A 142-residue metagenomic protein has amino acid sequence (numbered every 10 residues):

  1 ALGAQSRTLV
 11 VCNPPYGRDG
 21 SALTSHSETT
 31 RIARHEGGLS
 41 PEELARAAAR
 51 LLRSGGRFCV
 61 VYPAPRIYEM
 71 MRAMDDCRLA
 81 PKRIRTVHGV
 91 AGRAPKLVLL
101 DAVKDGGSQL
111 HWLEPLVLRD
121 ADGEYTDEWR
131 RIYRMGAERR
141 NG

Functional and structural regions predicted by a protein language model:
A1-L2: Short loop/turn elements that flank and shape the SAM/SAH-binding pocket of Class I
Q5-L9, P14-E43, A47: Mobile active-site "lid"/loop adjacent to the S-adenosyl-L-methionine
S6, G20, E36, E43 (+5 more regions): Solvent-exposed, flexible loop/coil residues
N13-Y16, A64, G106: Short, flexible active-site-adjacent loop segments at beta-strand->alpha-helix junctions, enriched in small/polar
P15, A22, R31, T86-G89 (+3 more regions): Residue-level preference for alpha-helix termini and adjacent loops
G37-P95, L99: Conserved Class I SAM-dependent methyltransferase catalytic core
A94-G142: SAM/dcSAM-binding transferase cores
